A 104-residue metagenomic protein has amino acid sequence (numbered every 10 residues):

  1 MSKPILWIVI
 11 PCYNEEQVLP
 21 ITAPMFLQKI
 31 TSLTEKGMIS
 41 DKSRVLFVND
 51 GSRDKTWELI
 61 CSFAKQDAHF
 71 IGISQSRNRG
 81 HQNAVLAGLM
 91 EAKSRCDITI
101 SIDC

Functional and structural regions predicted by a protein language model:
M1-C104: Structured catalytic core of nucleotide-sugar glycosyltransferases
